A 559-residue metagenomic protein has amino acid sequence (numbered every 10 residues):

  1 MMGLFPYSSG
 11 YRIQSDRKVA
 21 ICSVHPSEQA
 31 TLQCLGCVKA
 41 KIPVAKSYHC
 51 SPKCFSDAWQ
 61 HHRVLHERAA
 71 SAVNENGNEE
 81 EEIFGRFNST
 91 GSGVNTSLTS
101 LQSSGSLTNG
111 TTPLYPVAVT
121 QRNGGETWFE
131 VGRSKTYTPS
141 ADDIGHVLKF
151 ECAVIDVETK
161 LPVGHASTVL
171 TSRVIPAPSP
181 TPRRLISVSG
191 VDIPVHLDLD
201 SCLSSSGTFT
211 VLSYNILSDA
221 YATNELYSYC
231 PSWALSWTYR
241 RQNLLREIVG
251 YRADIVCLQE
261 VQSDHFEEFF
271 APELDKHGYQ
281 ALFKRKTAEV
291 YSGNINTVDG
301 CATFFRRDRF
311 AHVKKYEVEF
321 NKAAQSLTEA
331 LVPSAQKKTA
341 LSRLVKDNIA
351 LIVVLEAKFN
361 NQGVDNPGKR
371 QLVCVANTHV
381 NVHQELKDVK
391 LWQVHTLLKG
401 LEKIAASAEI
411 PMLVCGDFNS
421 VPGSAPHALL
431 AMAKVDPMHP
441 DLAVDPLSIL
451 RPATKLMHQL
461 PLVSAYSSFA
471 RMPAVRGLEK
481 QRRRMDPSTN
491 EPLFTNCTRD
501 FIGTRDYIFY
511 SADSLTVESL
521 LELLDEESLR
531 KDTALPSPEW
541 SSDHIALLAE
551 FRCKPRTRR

Functional and structural regions predicted by a protein language model:
M1-Y48, P52-G207: Ser/Thr/Pro/Gly-rich low-complexity disordered regions
S23, L35-V38, C50-S51, F55 (+13 more regions): Amphipathic alpha-helical interaction motifs in eukaryotic regulatory proteins
L65-V119, S179-R184, Y291, E319-A340 (+5 more regions): Eukaryotic serine/proline-rich intrinsically disordered regulatory segments
C152-V154, L355, F551: Hydrophobic beta-strand positions in extracellular immunoglobulin-like domains
P180-T208, I255-N381, L386, L456-Q459 (+4 more regions): Structured beta-strand-rich core segments of catalytic domains in phosphoester-bond hydrolases
V211-L217, R240-F270, I352-V353, C374-T378 (+4 more regions): Active-site beta-strand/loop signature of hydrolases that rely on acidic residues for catalysis
L217-T238, S326-A330, R343, Q384: Acidic/histidine-rich helix-loop elements that form or flank divalent-metal/phosphate-binding sites at the catalytic
R309, V345, F359-D365, E385-D388 (+3 more regions): Metal-dependent phosphoester-hydrolase catalytic domains
